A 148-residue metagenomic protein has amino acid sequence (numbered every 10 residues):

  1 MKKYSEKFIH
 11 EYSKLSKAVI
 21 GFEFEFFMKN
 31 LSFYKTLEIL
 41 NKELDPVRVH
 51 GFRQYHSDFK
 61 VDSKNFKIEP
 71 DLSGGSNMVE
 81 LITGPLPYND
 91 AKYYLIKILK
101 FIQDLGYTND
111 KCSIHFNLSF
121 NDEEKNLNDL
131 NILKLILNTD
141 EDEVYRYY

Functional and structural regions predicted by a protein language model:
M1-D104: Terminal catalytic/cofactor-binding subdomain
G21, S63-S73, L127-Y148: Aromatic/basic-lined ligand-recognition segments that form π-stacking hydrophobic pockets flanked by Lys/Arg to engage
E25, M78, Y107-E124: Histidine-centered divalent-metal-coordination microenvironment in nucleic-acid enzymes
P46-F59, T108-L118, Y145-Y148: Short glycine-rich, low-complexity/disordered patches
L86-N89, E124, L133: Short, charged/polar, Gly/Pro-enriched secondary-structure boundary elements
Q103, Y107, E141: Hydrophobic/aromatic-lined pockets within catalytic cores
